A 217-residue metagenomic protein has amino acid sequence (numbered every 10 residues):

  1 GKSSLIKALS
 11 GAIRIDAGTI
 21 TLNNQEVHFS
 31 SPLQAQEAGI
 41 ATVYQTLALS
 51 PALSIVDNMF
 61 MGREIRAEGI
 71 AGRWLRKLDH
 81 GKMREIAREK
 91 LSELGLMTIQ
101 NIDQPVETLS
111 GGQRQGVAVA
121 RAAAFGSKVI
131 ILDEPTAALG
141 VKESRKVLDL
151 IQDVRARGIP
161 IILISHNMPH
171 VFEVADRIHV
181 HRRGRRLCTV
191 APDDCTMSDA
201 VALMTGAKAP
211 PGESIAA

Functional and structural regions predicted by a protein language model:
G1-A217: Glycine-rich phosphate-binding loops of nucleotide-dependent enzymes
